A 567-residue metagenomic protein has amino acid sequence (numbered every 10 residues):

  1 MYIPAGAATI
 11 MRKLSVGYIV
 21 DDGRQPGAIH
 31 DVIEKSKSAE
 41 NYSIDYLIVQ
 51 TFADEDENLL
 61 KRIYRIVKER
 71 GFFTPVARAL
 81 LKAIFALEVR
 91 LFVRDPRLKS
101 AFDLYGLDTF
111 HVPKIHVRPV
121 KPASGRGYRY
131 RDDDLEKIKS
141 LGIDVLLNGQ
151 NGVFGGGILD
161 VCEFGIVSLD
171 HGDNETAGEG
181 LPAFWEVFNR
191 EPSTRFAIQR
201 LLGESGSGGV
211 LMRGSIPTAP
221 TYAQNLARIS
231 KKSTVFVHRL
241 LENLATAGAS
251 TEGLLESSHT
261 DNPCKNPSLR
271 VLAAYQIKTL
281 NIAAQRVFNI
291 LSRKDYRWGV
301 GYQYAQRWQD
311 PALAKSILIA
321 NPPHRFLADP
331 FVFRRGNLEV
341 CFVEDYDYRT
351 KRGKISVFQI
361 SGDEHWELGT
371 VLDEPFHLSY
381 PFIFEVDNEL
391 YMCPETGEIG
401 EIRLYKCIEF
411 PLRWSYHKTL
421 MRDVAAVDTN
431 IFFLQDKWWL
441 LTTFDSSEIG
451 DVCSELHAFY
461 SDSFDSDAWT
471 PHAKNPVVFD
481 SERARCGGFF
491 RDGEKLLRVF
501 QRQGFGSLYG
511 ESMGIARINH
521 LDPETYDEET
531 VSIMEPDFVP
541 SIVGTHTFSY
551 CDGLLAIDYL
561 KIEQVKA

Functional and structural regions predicted by a protein language model:
Y2-L378, F382-Y391, E401-C407, K418 (+5 more regions): One-carbon transfer enzymes
A328-F331, S379-F384, V427-F432, R485-F490 (+1 more regions): Beta-rich, blade/repeat-based domains predominating in secreted/periplasmic proteins but also intracellular
D345-D347, T396-E398, F444-S446, R502-G504 (+1 more regions): Residue-level signature of beta-propeller blades and closely related beta-rich strand-turn architectures in secreted
H365-E367, L412-H417, W469-A473, P523-M534: Trp- and S/T/G-rich repeat-edge/linker motifs of beta-rich repeat architectures
C407-P411, S461-D467, R517-D527: Short loop/turn segments immediately following beta-strands, especially the blade-tip and inter-blade linker loops
K437-D465, S481-R517: Loop/turn-rich, solvent-exposed surfaces of beta-rich toroidal or solenoidal domains
A473-G488, E524-H546: Conserved blade-ending motifs and adjacent loop-strand segments that build the rim/top face of beta-propeller domains
S512-I518, V539-A567: Blade-level signature of beta-propeller repeat domains, shared across WD40, Kelch, NHL, RCC1 and BNR/Asp-box propellers
